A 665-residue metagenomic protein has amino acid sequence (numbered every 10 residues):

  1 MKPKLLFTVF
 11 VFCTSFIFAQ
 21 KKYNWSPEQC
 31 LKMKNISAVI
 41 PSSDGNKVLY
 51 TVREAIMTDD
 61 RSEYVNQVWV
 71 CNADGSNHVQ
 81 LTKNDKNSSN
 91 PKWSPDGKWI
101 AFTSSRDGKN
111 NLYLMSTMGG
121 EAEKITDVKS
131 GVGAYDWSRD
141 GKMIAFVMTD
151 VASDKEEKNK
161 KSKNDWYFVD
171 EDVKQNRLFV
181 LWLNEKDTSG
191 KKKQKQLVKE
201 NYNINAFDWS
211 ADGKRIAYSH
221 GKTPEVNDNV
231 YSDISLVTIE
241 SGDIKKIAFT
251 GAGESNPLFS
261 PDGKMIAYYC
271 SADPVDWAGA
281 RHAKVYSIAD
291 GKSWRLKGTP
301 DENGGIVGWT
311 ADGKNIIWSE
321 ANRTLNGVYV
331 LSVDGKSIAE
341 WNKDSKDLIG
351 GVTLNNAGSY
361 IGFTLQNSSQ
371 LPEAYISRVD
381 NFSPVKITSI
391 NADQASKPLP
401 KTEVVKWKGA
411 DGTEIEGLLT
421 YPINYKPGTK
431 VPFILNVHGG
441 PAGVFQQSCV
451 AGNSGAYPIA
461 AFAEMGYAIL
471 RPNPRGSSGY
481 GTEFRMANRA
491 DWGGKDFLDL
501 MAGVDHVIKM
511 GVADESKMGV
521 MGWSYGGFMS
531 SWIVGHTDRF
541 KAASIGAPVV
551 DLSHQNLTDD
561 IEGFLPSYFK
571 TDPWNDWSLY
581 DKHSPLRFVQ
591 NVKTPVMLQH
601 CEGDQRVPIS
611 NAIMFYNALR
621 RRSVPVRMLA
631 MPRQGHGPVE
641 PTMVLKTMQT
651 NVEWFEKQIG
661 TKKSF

Functional and structural regions predicted by a protein language model:
M1-K22: Bacterial Sec-dependent N-terminal signal peptides
E28-D60, Y64-N66: Beta-strand-rich domains and repeat architectures in extracellular enzymes and scaffolds, especially beta-propellers
I40, K92, D136, D208 (+3 more regions): Conserved beta-strand position repeated across blades of beta-propeller domains
S43-D44, P95-D96, R139-D140, A211-D212 (+3 more regions): Residue-level detector of Asp-centered blade-edge/turn motifs that repeat once per structural unit in beta-propeller
V48, G97-A101, I144, I216 (+3 more regions): Hydrophobic beta-strand positions that form the internal "hydrophobic ladder" of WD40/Gbeta-like beta-propeller blades
V52-Q67, T82-S88, A101-Y113, E121 (+12 more regions): A flexible loop/linker signature enriched in serine peptidases of the S9 family
N72-S76, S116-G120, L183-D187, T238-G242 (+3 more regions): Short loop/turn segments that connect beta-strands within beta-propeller blades
G350-F665: Serine-hydrolase catalytic core recognition
